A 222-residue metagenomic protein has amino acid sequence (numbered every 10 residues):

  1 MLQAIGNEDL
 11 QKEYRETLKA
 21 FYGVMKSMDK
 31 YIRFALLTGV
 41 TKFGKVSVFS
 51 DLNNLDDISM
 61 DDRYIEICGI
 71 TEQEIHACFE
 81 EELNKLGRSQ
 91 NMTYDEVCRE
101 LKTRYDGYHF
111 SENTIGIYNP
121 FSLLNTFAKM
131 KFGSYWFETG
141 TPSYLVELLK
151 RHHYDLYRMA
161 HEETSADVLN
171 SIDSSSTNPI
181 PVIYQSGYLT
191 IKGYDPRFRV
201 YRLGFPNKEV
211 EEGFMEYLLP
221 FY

Functional and structural regions predicted by a protein language model:
M1-Y222: Phosphate-binding site recognition
